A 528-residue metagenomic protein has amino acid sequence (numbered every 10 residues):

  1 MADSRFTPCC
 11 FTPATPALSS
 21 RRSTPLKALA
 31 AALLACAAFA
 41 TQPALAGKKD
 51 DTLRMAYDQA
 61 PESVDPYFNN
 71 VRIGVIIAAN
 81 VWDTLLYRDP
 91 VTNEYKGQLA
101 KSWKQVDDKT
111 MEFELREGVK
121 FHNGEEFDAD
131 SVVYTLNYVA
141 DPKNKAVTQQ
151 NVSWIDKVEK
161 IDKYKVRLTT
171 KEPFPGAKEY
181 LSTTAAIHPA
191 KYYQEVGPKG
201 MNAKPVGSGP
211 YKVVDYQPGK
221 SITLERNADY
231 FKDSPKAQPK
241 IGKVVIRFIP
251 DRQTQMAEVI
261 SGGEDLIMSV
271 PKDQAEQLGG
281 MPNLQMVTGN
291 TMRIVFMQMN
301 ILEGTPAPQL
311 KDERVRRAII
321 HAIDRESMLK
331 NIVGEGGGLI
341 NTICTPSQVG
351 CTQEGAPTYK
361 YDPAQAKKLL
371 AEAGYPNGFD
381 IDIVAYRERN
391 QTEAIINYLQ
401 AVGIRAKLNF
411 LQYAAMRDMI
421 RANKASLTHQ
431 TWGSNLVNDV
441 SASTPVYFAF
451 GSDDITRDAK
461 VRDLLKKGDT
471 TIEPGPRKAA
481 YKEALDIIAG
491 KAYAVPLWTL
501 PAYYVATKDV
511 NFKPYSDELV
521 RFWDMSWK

Functional and structural regions predicted by a protein language model:
L26, K104, Q149-Y192, D215-Q217: Surface-exposed binding/hinge segments that line and control ligand-binding clefts or catalytic entry sites
D51, V71, P175, Q217 (+6 more regions): Detector for C-terminal structural segments
A56-V106, N137, V206: N-terminal lobe/hinge region of extracytoplasmic solute-binding protein
D89-P90, E94, S182-P239, K243-V245 (+2 more regions): Gly/Pro-rich hinge or "lid" segments in bacterial periplasmic/extracellular proteins
K101-K145, I161, R167-T169, E258 (+1 more regions): Aromatic- and charge-enriched surface segment that lines or borders ligand/interaction sites
D128-N137, K163-T169, G209-P210, Q238-K243 (+5 more regions): Alpha-helical secondary-structure segments
Y211, P306, G338-E372, N390: Structural transition elements
Y230-Q277, R405-K407: Ligand-site clamp/hinge motif
